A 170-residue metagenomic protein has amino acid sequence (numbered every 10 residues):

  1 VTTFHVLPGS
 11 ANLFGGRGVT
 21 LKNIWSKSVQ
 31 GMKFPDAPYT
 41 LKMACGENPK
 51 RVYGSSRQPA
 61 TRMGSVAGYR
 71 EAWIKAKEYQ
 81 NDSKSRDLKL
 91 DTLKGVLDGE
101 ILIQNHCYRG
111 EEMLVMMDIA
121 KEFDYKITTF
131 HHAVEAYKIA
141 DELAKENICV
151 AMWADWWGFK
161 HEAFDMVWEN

Functional and structural regions predicted by a protein language model:
V1, L102, D141-N170: His/Asp/Glu-enriched, well-ordered alpha-helical/loop segment that forms or immediately abuts the divalent-metal
T2-H131, I139: Polyanionic/metal-chelating signatures
R109, H132, E162-M166: Charged, low-complexity surface patches
E135: Acidic/aromatic/glycine-rich contiguous surface patches that form carbohydrate-binding/processing clefts and analogous
